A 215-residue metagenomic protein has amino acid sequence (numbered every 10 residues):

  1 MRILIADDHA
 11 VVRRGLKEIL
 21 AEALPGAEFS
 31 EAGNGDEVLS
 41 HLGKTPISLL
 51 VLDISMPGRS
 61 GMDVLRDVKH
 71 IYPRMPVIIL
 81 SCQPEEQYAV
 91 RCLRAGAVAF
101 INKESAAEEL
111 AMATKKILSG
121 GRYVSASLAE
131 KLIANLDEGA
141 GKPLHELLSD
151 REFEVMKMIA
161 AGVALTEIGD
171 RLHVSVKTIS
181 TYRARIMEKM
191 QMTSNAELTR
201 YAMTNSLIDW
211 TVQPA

Functional and structural regions predicted by a protein language model:
E31-L49: Acidic, metal-coordinating helix/loop segments flanking the phosphotransfer/catalytic sites of two-component signaling
N34, S60-D63: Acidic catalytic/metal-coordinating carboxylates
D53, S81: Active-site residues of response regulator receiver
M56: Receiver (REC) domain active-site loop signature in two-component systems and cognate sites in sensor histidine kinases
Q87-R94, A99-D150, E154, T204-T211: Short, flexible helix-to-coil linker/hinge segments that flank and couple to helix-turn-helix
G141-K177: Helix-turn-helix DNA-binding segment
A164-E197: Recognition helix of helix-turn-helix DNA-binding domains
M187-A215: Basic, Lys/Arg-enriched C-terminal extension of HTH/homeodomain DNA-binding domains
